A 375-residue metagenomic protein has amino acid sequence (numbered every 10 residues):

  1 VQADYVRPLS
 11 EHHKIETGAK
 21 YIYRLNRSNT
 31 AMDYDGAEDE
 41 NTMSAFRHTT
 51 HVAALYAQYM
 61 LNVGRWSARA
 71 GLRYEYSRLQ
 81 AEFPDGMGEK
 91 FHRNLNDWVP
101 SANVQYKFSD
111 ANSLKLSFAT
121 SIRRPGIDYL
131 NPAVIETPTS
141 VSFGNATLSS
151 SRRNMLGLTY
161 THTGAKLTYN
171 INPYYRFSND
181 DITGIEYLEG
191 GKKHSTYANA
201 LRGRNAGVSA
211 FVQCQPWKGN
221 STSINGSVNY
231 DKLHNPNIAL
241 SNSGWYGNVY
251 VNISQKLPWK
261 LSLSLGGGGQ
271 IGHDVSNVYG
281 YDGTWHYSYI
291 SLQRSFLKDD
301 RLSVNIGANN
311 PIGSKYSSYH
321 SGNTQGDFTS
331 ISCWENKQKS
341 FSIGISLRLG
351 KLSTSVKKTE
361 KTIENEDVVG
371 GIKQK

Functional and structural regions predicted by a protein language model:
V1-A3, H51-A57, W98-V104, L114 (+6 more regions): Hydrophobic, lipid-facing positions within transmembrane beta-strands of outer-membrane proteins
V1-Q2, T42-S44, V52, F143-N145 (+5 more regions): Outer membrane beta-barrel strand-and-loop segments of large Gram-negative receptors, especially TonB-dependent
I15-A19, A68-L72, P100, L114-L116 (+8 more regions): Transmembrane beta-strands of outer-membrane beta-barrel proteins
Y21-R27, L61-R65, Y74-Q80, F118-R124 (+7 more regions): Transmembrane beta-strands of outer-membrane beta-barrel pores
N41-H51, E89-N96, E136, A146-R152 (+4 more regions): Replace "Gram-negative outer membrane beta-barrel proteins" with "bacterial and organellar outer membrane beta-barrel
T50-G88, L95-S101, G219-Y230, Y250-H273: Surface-exposed extracellular loop regions of Gram-negative outer-membrane beta-barrel proteins
R78-Q80, D110-N154, Y175-K192, N309-G326: Surface-exposed extracellular loop regions of Gram-negative outer-membrane beta-barrel proteins, predominantly
S243-K375: Conserved C-terminal beta-signal and adjacent last beta-strands/turns of outer-membrane beta-barrel proteins
